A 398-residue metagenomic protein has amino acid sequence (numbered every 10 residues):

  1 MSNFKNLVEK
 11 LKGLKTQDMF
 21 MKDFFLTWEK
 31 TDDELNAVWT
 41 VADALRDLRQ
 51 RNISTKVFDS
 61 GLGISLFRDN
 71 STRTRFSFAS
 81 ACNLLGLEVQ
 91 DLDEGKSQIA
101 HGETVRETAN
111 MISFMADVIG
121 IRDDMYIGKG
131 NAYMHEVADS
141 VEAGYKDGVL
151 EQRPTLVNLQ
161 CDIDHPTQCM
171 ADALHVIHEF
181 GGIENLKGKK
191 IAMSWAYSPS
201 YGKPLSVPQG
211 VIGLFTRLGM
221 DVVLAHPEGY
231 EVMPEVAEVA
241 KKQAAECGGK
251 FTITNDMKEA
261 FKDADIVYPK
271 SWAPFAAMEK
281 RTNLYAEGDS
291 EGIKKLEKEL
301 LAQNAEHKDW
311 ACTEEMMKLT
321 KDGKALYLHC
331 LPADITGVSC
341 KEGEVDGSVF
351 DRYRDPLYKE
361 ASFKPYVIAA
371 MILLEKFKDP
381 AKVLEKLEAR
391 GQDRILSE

Functional and structural regions predicted by a protein language model:
S2-F76, S80, K386: Positively charged, low-complexity intrinsically disordered leader regions
K56-I177, I335: Phosphate/diphosphate ligand-binding glycine-rich loop within oxidoreductases
R68-S80, I177-E291: Glycine-rich phosphate/diphosphate-binding loop of Rossmann-like nucleotide-binding domains
D147-P154, M220, L319-L328: A short helix->loop->beta-strand "cap" motif at the edges of active sites that frequently abuts
N185-K187, T216, E315-K324, R352: Short, conserved loop/helix-junction motifs that constitute active-site signature segments in enzyme catalytic cores
A277-K341: ADP-ribose/adenylate-binding Rossmann-like module
T320-E398: Adenosine-phosphate binding glycine-rich loop
